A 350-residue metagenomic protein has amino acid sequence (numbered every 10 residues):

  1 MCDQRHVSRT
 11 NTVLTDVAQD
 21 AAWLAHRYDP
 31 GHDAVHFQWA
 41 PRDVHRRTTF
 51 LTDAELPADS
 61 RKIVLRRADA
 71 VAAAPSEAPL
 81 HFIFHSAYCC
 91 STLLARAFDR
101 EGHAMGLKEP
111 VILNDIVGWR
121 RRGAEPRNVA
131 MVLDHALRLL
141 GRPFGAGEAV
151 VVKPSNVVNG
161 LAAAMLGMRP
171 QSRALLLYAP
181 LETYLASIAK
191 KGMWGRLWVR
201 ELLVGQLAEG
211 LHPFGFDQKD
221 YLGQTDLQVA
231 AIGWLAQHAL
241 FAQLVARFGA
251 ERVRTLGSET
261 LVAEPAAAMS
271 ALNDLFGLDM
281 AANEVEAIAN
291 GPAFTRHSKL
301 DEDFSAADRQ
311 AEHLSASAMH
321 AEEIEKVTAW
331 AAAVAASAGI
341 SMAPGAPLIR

Functional and structural regions predicted by a protein language model:
M1-A74, F216-Q228, L235-T255, V262-R350: PAPS-dependent sulfotransferases, especially Golgi type II membrane carbohydrate sulfotransferases
R5-H6, N11-W194: PAPS-dependent sulfotransferase catalytic domain
I63-V64, R100-G106, R127-V132, V204-L211 (+2 more regions): Short, functional N-terminal and low-complexity linear motifs
D115-R121, N159-R252, G257-A282: PAPS-dependent sulfotransferase catalytic domain
E125-H135, W194-E209, D301-Q310: A polyampholytic, Gly/Pro-enriched intrinsically disordered region
